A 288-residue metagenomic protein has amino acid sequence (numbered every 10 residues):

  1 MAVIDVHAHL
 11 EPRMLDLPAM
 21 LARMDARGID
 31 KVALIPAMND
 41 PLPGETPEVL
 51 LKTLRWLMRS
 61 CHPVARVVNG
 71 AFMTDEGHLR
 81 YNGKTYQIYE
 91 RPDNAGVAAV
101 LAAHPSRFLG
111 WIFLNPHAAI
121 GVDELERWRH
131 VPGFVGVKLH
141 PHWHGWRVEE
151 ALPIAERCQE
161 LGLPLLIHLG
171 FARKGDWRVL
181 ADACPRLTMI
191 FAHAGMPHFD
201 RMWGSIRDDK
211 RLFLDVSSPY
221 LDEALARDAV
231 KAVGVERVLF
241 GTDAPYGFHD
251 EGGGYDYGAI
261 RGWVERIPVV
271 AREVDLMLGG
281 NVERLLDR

Functional and structural regions predicted by a protein language model:
M1-I4, P18-P36, E126, V235 (+2 more regions): Mid-to-C-terminal alpha-helical segments outside catalytic/metal-binding sites
M1-Y89: An N-terminally biased module of ancient metal coordination in phosphate/nucleic-acid-related enzymes
I4-E11, H140, H168, H193: Histidine-centered divalent metal-coordination motifs
H7, M24, V97, W128 (+7 more regions): Conserved, mostly hydrophobic/aromatic
L10-L17, D40-P43, Q87-Y89, N115-G121 (+4 more regions): Acidic-and-aromatic substrate-binding clefts and catalytic sites of carbohydrate-active enzymes
A19-R23, D93-V100, E124-W128, A151-I154 (+4 more regions): A general structural detector for well-ordered alpha-helical segments in enzyme core domains, enriched
K52, W56-L166, D208, L212 (+1 more regions): Active-site gating/metal-coordination segments in enzymes
V135-G136, W143, V148-F240: Catalytic pocket-lining loop regions of alpha/beta-barrel enzymes, especially the amidohydrolase/enolase/GH5 lineages
